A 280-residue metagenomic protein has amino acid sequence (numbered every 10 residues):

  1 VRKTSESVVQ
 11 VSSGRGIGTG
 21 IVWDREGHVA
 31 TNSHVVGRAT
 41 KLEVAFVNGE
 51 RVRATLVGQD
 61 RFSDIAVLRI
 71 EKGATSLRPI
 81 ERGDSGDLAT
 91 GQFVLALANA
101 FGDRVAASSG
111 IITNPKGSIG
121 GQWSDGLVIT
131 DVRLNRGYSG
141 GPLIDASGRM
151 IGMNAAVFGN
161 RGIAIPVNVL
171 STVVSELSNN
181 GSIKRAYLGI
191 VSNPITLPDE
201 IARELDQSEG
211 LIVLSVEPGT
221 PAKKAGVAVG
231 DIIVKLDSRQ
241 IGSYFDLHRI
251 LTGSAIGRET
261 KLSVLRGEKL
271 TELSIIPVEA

Functional and structural regions predicted by a protein language model:
S5-S7, E71-I80, V105-G159, V167-T172 (+1 more regions): Active-site region of chymotrypsin-like
V8-E26, N32, E50-R53, P79-E81 (+3 more regions): A conserved glycine-rich beta-strand in the N-terminal activation segment of trypsin-fold
V11, K41-V47, V94-A98, E259-V264: Short conserved beta-strand and strand-loop elements enriched in small hydrophobics with frequent Asp/Gly
R15-I17, R38-A39, N135-S139, T220 (+1 more regions): Short, small/polar residue-rich loop motifs at catalytic or cofactor-binding pockets
I17, D24-I65, I70-S76: Catalytic-histidine neighborhood of serine endopeptidases, predominantly the chymotrypsin-like S1/PA family
R25, G37-T40, Q59-S63, P115-G121 (+2 more regions): Short, conserved beta-turn/loop elements at beta-strand boundaries and strand-helix junctions
S33, T55, R69, A89 (+2 more regions): C-terminal recognition in membrane/secretory proteostasis and scaffolding
A45, T55-V57, A74-D103, R133-N135 (+3 more regions): Active-site substrate-binding loop(s) of clan PA
